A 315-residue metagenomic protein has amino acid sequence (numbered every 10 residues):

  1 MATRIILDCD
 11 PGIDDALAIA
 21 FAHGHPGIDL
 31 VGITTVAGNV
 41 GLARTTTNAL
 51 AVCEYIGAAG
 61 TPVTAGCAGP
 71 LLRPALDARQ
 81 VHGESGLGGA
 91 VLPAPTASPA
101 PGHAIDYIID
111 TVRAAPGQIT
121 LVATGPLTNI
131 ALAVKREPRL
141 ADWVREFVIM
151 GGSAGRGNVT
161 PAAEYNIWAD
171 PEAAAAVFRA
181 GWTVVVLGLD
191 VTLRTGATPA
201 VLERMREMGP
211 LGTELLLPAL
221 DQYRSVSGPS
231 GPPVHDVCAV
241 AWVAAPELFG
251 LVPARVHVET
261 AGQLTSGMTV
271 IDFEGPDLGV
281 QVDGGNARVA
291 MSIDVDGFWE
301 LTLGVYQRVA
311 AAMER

Functional and structural regions predicted by a protein language model:
A2, F21-A22, D29, W168 (+1 more regions): Conformational coupling and interaction surfaces
A2-C9, I13-A51, S85, A90-L193 (+1 more regions): Active-site histidine-anchored catalytic micro-motif
T3, T46-A114, G284-G297, L303-Y306: Metal-dependent C-N hydrolase catalytic cores
D14-F21, L72-R79, T96-P99, L140-R145 (+2 more regions): Short, functional N-terminal and low-complexity linear motifs
H25, V36, V52-A59, T111 (+9 more regions): Change "in soluble alpha/beta enzymes" to "in soluble alpha/beta proteins
T35-G38, G66-A68, A261: Acidic/polar N-terminal loop/beta-strand segments that form early-domain functional surfaces
V63, V177, V240: A residue-level signal for conserved active-site and pocket-lining positions in enzyme catalytic cores
